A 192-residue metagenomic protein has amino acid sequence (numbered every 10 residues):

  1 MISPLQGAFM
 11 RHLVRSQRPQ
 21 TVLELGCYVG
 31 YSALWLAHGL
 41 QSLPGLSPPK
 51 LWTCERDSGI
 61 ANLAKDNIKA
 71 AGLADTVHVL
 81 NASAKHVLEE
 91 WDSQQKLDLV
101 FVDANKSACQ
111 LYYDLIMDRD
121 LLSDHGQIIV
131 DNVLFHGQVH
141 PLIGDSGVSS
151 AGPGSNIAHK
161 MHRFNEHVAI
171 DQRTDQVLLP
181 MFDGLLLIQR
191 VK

Functional and structural regions predicted by a protein language model:
M1: S-adenosyl-L-methionine
P4-K192: S-adenosylmethionine/decaboxylated-SAM
